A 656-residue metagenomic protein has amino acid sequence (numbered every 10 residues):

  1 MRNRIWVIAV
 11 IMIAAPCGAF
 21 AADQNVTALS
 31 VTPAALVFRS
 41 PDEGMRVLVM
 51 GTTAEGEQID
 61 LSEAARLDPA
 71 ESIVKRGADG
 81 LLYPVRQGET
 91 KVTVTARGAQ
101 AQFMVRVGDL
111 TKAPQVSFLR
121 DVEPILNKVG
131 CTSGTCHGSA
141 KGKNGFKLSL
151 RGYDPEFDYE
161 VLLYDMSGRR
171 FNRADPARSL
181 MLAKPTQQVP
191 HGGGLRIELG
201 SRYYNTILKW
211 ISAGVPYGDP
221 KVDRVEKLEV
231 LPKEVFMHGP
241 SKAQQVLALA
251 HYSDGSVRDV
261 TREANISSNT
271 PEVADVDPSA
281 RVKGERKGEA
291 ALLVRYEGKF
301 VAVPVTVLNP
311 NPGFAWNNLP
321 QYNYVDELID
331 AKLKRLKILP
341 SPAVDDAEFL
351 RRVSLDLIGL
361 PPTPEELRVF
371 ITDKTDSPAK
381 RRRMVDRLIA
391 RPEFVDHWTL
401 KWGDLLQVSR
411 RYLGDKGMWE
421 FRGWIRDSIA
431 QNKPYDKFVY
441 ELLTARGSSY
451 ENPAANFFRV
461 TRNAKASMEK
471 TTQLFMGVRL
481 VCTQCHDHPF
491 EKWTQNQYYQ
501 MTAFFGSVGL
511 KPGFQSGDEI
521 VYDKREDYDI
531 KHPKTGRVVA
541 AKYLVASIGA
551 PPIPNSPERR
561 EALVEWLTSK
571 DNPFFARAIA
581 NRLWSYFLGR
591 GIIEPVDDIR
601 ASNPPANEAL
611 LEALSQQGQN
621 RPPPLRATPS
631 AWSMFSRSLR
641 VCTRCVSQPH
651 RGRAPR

Functional and structural regions predicted by a protein language model:
M1-R4: Positively charged n-region of N-terminal signal peptides that target proteins for export
W6-P16: Bacterial N-terminal signal peptides
A15, I125, G130, M476-R479: Processing junctions and N-termini across compartments
F20-K128, H137-G138, G142-N144, L148-L150 (+5 more regions): Extracytoplasmic soluble-region selector
T135, L148-G152, F157-L163, R173 (+7 more regions): Short, structured secondary-structure elements that scaffold catalytic or ligand/cofactor-binding regions
S167-G168, G192-I197, R411-Y412, L625: Active-site rim elements
